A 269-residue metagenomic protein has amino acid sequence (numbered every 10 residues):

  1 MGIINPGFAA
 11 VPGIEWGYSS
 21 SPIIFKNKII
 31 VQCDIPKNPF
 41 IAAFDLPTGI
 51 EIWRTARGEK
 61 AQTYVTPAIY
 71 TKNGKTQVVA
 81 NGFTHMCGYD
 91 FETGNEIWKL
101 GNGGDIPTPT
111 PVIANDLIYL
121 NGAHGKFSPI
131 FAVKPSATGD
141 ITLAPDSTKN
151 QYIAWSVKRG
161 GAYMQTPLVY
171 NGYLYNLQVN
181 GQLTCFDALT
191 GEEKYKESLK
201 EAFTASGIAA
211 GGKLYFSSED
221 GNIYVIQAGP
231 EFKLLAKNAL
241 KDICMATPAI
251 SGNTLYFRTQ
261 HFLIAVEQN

Functional and structural regions predicted by a protein language model:
M1-D34, I52-T55: Asp-box/WD-like beta-propeller blade repeats and closely related beta-sheet repeat scaffolds
G2, V11-I14, A56-E59, K99-G103 (+4 more regions): Surface loop/turn motifs at the tips and blade-to-blade linkers of beta-strand repeat domains
W16-Y18, K37, T63-V65, G74 (+7 more regions): Beta-rich catalytic cores
K26-N27, G74-T76, N115-L117, N171-G172 (+2 more regions): Short coil/turn segments that connect the beta-strands within blades of beta-propeller domains
D45-T48, D90-G94, K134-T138, D187-T190 (+2 more regions): Short loop/turn segments that connect beta-strands within beta-propeller blades
A68-D146: Acidic, glycine-rich loop-and-beta core segments that form the ion-binding/anion-interacting portion of active sites
K126-I130, G221-N222, I243-N269: Blade-level signature of beta-propeller repeat domains, shared across WD40, Kelch, NHL, RCC1 and BNR/Asp-box propellers
S156-A228: Loop/turn-rich, solvent-exposed surfaces of beta-rich toroidal or solenoidal domains
